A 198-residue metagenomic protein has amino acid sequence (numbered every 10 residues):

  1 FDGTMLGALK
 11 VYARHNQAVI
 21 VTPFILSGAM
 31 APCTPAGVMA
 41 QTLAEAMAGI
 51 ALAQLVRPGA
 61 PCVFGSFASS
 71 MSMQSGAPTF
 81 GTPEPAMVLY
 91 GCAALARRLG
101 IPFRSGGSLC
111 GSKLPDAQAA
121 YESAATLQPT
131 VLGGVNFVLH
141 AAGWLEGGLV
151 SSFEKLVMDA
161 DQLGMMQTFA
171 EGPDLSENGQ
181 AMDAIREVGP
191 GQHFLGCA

Functional and structural regions predicted by a protein language model:
F1-Q162: Glycine-rich anion/phosphate-binding loop at the beta-strand->alpha-helix junction
E154-A198: Catalytic-core signal marking the mid-to-C-terminal active-site face
